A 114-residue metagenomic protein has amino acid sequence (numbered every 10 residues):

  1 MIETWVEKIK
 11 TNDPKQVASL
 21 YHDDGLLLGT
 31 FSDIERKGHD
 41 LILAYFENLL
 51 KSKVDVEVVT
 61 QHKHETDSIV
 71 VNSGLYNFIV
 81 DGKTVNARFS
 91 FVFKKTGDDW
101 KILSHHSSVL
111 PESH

Functional and structural regions predicted by a protein language model:
T4-W5: Generic hydrophobic alpha-helical segments
N12-D24: Short, well-ordered alpha-helical segments enriched in acidic and aromatic residues
L26-E35, E47-K51: A short gly/proline-enriched turn/hairpin at secondary-structure junctions
F31, H62, L75-Y76, F91 (+1 more regions): A mature extracytoplasmic/lumenal domain signature
L43-D81: Surface-exposed, charged secondary-structure patches
N86-S113: Short beta-strand edge/turn micro-motifs at domain boundaries
